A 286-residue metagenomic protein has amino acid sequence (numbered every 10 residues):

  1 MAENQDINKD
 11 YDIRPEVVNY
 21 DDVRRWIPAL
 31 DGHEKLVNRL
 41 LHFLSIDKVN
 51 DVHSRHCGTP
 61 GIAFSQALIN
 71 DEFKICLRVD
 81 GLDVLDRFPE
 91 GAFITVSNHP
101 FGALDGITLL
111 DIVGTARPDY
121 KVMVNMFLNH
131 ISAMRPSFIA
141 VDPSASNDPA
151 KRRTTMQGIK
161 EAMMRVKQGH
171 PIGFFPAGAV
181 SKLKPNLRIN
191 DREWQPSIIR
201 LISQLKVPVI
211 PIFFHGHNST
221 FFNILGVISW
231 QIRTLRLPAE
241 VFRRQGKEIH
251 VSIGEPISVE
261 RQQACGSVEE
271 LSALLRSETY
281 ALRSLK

Functional and structural regions predicted by a protein language model:
A2-E3, N8, P15-V18, T155-K286: Non-catalytic C-terminal accessory region of glycerolipid acyltransferases and related lyso-lipid remodeling enzymes
A2-H99, G106-T108, T115-D119, R135: Membrane-anchoring hydrophobic helices of lipid-metabolizing enzymes
I94-V96, A140, G173-F175: Structural motif
H99-A103, V180-S181: Gly/Ser/Thr-rich loops at beta-strand to alpha-helix junctions that form or flank small-molecule/cofactor-binding
L104-D111, S197-R200: Short amphipathic alpha-helical face segments that pack within enzyme cores and frequently flank/anchor catalytic
D111-G114, N190-R192: Glycine-rich, phosphate-binding/catalytic loops in enzymes
P118, P136, L205-V209: Short glycine-/polar-rich loops that comprise or flank the Walker A/P-loop and associated switch/sensor motifs
D119-K160: Conserved nucleotide-cofactor-binding alpha/beta core module
